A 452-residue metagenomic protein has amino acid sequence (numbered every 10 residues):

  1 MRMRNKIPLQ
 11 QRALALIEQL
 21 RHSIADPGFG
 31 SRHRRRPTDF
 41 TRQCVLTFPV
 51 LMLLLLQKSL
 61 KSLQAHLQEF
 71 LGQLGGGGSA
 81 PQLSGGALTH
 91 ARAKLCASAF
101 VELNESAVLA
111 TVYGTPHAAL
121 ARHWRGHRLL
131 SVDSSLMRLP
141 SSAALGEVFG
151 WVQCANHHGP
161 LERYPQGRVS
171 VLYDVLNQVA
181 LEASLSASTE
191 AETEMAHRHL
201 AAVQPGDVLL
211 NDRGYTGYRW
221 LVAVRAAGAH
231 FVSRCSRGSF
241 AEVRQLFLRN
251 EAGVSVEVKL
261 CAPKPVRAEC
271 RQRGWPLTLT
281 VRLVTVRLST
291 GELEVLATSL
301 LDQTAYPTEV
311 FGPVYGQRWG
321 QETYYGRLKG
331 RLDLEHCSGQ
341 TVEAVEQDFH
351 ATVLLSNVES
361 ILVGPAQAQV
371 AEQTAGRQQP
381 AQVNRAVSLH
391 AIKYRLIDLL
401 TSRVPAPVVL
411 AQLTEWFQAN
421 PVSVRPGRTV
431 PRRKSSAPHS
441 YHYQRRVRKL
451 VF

Functional and structural regions predicted by a protein language model:
M1-E69, Q73-L74, Q82, L88-L95 (+4 more regions): Single, function-defining residue in the core of a domain
G77: Phosphate-interaction motifs
